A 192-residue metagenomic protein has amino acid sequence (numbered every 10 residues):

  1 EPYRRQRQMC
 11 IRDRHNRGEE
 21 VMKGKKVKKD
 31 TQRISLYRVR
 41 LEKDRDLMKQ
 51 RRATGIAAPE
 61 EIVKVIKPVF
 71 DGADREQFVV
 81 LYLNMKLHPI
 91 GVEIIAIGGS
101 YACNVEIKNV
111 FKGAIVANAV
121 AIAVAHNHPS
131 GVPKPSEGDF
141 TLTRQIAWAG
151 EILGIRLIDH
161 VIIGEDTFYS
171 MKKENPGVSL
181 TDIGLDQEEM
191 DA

Functional and structural regions predicted by a protein language model:
E1-R14: Single conserved hydrophobic/aromatic residue that forms the stacking wall/gate of nucleotide- or nucleobase-binding
H15-K43, M48, R52, K64 (+3 more regions): Active-site-proximal loop/helix of nucleotide/amide-processing enzymes and allied scaffolds
E60-I66: Short Pro/Gly-enriched beta-strand edge/turn motifs at strand-loop
D71-D74: Short loop/turn motifs at secondary-structure junctions and domain boundaries
Q77-V79, I158: Short loop/turn microsegments at loop-to-beta-strand junctions
L81-N84: Short hydrophobic alpha-helical segments used for membrane anchoring or interfacial signaling
